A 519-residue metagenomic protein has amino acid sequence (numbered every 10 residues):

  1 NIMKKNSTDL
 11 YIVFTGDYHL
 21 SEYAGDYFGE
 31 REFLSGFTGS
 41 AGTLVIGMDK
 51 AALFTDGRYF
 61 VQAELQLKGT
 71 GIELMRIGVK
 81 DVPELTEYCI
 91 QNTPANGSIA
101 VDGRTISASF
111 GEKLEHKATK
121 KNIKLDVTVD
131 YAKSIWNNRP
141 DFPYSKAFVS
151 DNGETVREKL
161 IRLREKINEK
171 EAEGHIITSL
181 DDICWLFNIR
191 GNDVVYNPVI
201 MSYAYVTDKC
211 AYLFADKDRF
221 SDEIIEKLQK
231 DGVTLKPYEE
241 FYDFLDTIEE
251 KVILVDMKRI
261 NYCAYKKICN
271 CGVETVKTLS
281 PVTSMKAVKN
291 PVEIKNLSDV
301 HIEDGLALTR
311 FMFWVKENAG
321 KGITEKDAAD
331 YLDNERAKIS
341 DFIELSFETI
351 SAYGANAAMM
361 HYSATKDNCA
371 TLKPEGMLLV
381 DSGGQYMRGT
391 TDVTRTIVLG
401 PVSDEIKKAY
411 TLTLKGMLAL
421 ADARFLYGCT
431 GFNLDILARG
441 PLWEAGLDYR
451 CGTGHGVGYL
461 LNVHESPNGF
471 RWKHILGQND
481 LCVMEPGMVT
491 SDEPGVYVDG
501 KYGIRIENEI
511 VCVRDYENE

Functional and structural regions predicted by a protein language model:
N1-E519: Active-site neighborhoods and metal-handling regions in enzymes and metal-associated proteins
